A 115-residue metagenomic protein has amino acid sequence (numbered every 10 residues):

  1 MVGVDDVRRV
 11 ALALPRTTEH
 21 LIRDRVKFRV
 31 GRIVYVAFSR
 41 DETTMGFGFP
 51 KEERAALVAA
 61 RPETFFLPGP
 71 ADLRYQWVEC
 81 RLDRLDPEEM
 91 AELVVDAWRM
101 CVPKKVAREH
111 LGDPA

Functional and structural regions predicted by a protein language model:
M1-A115: Charge-dense, helix-prone N-terminal extensions
